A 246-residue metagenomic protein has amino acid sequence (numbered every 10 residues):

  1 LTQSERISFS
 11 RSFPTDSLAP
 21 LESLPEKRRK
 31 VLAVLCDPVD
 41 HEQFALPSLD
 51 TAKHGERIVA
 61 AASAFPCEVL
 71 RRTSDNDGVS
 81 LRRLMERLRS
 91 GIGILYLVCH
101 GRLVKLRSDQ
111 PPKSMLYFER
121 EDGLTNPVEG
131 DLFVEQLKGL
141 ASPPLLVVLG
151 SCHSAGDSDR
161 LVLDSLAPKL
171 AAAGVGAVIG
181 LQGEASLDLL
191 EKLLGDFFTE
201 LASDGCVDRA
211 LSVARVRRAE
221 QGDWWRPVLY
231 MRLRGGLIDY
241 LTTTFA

Functional and structural regions predicted by a protein language model:
L1, E42-F44, K105, D157-S158 (+1 more regions): Short helix/loop capping segments that flank catalytic or ligand/cofactor-binding pockets
L1-L24, G123-S142, F198-A246: Caspase-like cysteine protease fold
T2-I7, V59-V69, L170-L181: Structural alpha-beta junctions
D16-D122, L149: A domain-level signal for caspase-like cysteine endopeptidase catalytic cores and their zymogen-processing architecture
S48, A52, L187, E191 (+1 more regions): Electropositive phosphate-/nucleotide-binding environments in soluble metabolic enzymes
I58-P66, L88, L137, L170 (+3 more regions): Hydrophobic, Leu/Ile/Phe/Ala-enriched alpha-helical segments that form helix-helix packing faces
L97-V98, R102-T199: Catalytic cores of nucleophile-dependent amide-cleaving enzymes
